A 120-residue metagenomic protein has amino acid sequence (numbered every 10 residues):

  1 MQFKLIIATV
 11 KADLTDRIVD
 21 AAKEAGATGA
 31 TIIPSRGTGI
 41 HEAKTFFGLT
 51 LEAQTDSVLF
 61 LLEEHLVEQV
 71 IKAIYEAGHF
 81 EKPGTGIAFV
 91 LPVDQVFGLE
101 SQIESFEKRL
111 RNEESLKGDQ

Functional and structural regions predicted by a protein language model:
M1-Q120: Positively charged, small/polar-rich N-terminal and surface patches that mediate targeting and assembly and bind
